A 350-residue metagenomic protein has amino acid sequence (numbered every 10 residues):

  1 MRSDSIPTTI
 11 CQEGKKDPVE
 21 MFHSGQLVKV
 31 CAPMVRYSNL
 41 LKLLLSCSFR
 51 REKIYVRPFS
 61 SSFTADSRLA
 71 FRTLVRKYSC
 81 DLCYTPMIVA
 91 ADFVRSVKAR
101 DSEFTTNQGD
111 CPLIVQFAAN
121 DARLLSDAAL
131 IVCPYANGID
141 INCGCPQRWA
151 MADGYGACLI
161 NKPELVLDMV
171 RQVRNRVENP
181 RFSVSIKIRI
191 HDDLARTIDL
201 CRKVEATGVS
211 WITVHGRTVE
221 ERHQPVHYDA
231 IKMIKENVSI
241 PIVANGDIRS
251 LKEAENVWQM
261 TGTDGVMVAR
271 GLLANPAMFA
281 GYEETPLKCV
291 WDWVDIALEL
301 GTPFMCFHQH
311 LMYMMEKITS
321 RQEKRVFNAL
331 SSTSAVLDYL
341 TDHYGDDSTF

Functional and structural regions predicted by a protein language model:
M1-V35, L41, C47-A65, L69-A70 (+5 more regions): Alpha/beta catalytic cores of nucleotide-metabolism and tRNA/nucleoside-modifying enzymes
I6-V19, R36-E52, F63-V132: Glycine-rich, positively charged N-terminal anion/phosphate-binding segment
M34-R36, F63-A65, I88-A90, A118-N120 (+5 more regions): Active-site beta-loop-alpha junctions enriched in small/polar residues
V75, N161-P163, T213-H223, A244-G246: Catalytic beta/alpha-barrel core
T85, G138-P146, A206-G216, V266-L273: Non-cysteine beta-strand/loop elements that form the S-adenosyl-L-methionine
A91-S102, Q147-Q172, R176-V177, D193-A195 (+3 more regions): Active-site-adjacent beta->alpha loops and helix N-cap segments on the catalytic face of soluble alpha/beta enzymes
D110-V184, R189-T197, E205: Active-site beta->alpha loop and helix N-cap motifs at the rims of alpha/beta catalytic domains
